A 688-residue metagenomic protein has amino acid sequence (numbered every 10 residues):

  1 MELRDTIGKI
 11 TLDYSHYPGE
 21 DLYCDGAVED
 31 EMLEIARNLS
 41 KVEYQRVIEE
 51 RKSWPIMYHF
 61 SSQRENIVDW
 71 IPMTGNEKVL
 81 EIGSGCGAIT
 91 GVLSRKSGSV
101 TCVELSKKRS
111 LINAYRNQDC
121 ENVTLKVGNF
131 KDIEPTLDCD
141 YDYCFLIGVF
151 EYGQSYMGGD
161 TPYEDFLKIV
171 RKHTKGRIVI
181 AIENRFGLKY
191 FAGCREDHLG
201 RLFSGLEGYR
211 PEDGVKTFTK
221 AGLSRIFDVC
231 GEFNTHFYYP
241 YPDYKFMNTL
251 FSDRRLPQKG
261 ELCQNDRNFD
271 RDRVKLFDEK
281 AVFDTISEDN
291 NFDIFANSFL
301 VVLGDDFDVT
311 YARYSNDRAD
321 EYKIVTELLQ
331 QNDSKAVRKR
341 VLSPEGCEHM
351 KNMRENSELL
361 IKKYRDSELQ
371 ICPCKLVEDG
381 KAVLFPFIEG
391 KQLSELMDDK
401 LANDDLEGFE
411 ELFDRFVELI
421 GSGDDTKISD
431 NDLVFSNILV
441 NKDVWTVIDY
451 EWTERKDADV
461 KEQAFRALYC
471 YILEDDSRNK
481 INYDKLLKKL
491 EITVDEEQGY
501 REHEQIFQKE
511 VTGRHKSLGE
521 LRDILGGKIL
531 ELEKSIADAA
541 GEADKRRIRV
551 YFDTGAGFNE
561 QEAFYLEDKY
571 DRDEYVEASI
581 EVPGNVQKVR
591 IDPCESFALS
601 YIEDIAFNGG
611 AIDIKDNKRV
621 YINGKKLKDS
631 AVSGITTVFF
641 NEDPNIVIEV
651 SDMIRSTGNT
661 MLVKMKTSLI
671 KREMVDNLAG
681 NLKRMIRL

Functional and structural regions predicted by a protein language model:
M1-L39: N-terminal auxiliary segments of SAM/dcSAM-dependent transferases
C86-S97: Conserved SAM-binding loop of SAM-dependent methyltransferases across substrates and taxa, primarily the Class I
V179-L202: Conserved class I S-adenosyl-L-methionine
G208-Y209, D425-N479: Catalytic activation segment of kinase domains across protein kinase-like and atypical kinase folds
D213-F237: Short alpha-helix
E321-L359: ATP-binding glycine-rich loop module of kinase domains
N356-E368, D398-N431, S436: Conserved kinase catalytic-core helix
Q370-F413: Conserved structural core of kinase catalytic domains
